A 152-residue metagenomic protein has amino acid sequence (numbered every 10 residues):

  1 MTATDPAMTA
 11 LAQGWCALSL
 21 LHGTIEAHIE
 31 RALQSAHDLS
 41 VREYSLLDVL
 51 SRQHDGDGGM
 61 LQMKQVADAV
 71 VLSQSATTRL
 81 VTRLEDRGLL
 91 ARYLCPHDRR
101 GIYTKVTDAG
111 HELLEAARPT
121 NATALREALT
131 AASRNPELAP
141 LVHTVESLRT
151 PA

Functional and structural regions predicted by a protein language model:
M1-L39, R87-L89, H143: N-terminal leader segment of winged-helix/HTH proteins
T2, T82-A139: Charged, amphipathic alpha-helical coiled-coil/dimerization segments
A17, R42, L46, E137-P140: Residue-level detector of well-ordered alpha-helical segments, enriched for hydrophobic/aromatic packing positions
L20, T24, H28-A32, A69 (+5 more regions): Solvent-exposed, charged/polar functional surfaces in cytosolic regulatory/catalytic domains
A27-S73: N-terminal helix-turn-helix DNA-binding core of bacterial DNA-binding proteins
D48, E115, V142: A cross-family signal for key residues in well-ordered alpha-helices that form functional helical elements
L138-A152: Exposed, interaction-prone assembly regions rather than primary DNA-binding/catalytic cores
